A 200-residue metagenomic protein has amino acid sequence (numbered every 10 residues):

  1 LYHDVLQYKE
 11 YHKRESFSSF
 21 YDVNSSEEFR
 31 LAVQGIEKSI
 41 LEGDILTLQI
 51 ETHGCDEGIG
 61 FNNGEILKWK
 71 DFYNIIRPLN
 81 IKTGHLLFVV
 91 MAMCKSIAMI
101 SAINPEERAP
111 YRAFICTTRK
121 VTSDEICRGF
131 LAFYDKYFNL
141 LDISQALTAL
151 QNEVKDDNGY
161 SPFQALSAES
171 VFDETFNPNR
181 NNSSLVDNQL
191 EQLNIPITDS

Functional and structural regions predicted by a protein language model:
L1-D4, I75, F133: A general structural detector for well-ordered alpha-helical segments in enzyme core domains, enriched
L1-G54, I59-W69, H85, M91-A92 (+2 more regions): A domain-level signal for caspase-like cysteine endopeptidase catalytic cores and their zymogen-processing architecture
E65-L79: Gly/Ser/Thr-rich loop/hinge elements
P78-I81, N139: Alpha-helix capping at helix-to-loop junctions
G84-L87, Y111-R112: A short helix->loop->beta-strand "cap" motif at the edges of active sites that frequently abuts
A92-D199: Active-site-proximal C-terminal subdomain of hydrolase catalytic domains
